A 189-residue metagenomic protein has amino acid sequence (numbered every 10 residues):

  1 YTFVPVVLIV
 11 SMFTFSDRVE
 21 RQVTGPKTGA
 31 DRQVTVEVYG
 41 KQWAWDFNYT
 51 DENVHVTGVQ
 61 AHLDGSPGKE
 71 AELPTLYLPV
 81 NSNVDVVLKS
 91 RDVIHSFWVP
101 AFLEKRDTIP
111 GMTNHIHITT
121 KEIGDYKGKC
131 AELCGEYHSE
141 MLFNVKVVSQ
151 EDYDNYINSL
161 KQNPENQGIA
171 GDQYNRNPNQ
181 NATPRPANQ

Functional and structural regions predicted by a protein language model:
Y1-Q189: Non-transmembrane, membrane-proximal soluble domains of secreted or membrane proteins
